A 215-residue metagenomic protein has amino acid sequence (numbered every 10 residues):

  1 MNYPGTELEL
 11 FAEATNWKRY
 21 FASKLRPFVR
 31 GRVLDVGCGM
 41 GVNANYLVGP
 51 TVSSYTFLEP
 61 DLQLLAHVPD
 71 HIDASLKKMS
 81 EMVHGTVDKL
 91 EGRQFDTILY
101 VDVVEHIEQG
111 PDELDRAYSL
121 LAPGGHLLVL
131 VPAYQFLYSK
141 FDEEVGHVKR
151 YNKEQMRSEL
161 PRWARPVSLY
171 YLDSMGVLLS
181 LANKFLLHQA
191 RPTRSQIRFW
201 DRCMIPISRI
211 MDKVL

Functional and structural regions predicted by a protein language model:
M1-V101, P111-L114, T193-R194, R198 (+1 more regions): Conserved N-terminal segment of class I S-adenosyl-L-methionine
E7, V42-N43, S168-S208: Conserved catalytic loop of SAM-dependent methyltransferase domains
L8, L127-E159: Short, glycine-/aromatic-enriched active-site segment of Class I SAM-dependent methyltransferases
V101-V104, L130: Residues lining the SAM
P111-H126: A short glycine-rich, Lys/Arg-flanked "PGG" loop and its adjoining helix->strand segment in the class I
R157-L172: A SAM-dependent methyltransferase catalytic signature shared across enzymes that methylate proteins
